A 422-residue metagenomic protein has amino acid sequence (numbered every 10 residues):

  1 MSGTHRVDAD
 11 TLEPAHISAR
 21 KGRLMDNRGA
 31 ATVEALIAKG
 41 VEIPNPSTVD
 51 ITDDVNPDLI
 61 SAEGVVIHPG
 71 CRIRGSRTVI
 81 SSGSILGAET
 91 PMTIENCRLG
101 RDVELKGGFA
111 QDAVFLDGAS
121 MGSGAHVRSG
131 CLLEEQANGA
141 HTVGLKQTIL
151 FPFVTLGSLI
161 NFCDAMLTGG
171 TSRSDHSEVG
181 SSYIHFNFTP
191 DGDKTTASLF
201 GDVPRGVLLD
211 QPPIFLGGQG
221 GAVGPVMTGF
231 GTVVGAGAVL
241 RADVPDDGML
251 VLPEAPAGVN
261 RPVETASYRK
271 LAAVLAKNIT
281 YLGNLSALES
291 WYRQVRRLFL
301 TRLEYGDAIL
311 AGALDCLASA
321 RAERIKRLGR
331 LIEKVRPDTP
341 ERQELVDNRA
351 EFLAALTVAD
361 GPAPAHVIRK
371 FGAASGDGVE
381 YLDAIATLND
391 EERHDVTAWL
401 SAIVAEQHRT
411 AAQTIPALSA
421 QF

Functional and structural regions predicted by a protein language model:
M1-P213, Q219-G221, F230, D243-G248 (+1 more regions): Domain-scale signature associated with acetyltransferase and cell-envelope carbohydrate enzymes
G235: Cys/His-rich Zn2+-coordinating "finger/knuckle" modules used by eukaryotic regulatory proteins
